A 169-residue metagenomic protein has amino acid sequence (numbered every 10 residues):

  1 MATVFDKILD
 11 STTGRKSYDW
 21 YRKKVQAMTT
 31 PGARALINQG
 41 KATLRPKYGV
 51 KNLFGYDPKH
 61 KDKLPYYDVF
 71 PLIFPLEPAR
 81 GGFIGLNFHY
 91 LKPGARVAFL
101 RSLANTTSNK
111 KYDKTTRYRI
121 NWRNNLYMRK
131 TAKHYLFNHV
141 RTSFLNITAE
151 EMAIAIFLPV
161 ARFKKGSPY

Functional and structural regions predicted by a protein language model:
A2-N52: Mixed-charge, Lys/Arg-rich low-complexity intrinsically disordered regions
D10, I37, F54, P75 (+3 more regions): Compositionally biased amphipathic helical and low-complexity segments enriched in hydrophobic
K16, A42, K51, D57 (+3 more regions): Compositionally biased, intrinsically disordered low-complexity regions
W20-Y21, Y56, W122: A residue-identity detector for tryptophan
G32-I73, P78-R80: A contiguous binding-surface segment within folded domains or other stable secondary-structure elements
L64-L103: Basic/aromatic-rich interaction segments and small domains that mediate binding to polyanionic partners
Y90-Y169: Intrinsically disordered, low-complexity, charged/polar segments
